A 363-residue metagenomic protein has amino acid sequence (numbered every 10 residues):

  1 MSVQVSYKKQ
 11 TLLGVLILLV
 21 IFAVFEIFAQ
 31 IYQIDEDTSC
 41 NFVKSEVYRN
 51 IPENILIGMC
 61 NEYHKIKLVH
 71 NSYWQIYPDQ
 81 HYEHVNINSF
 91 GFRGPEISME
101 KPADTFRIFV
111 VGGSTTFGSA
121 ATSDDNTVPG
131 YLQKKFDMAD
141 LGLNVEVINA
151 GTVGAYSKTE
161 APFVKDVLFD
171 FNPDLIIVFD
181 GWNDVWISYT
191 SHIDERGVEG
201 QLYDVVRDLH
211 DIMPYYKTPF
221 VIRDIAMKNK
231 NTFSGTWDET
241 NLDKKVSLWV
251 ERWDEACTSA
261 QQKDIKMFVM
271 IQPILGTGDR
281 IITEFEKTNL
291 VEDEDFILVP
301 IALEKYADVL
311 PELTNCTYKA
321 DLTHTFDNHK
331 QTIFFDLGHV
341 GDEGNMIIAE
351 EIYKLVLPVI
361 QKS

Functional and structural regions predicted by a protein language model:
S2-L19: N-terminal Sec-pathway targeting helices
T11-G14, V24, W249, V309-Y318 (+1 more regions): Histidine-centered active-site loop/cap adjacent to the catalytic His in serine esterases/O-acetyl transfer systems
F22-T38: Membrane-interface motif at the C-terminal end of an N-terminal transmembrane signal
D37-T122, N126-K135, A139-D140, H329: Membrane/wall-proximal cationic-aromatic binding patches
T105-F106, L141-V145, F171-I176, Q261-F268 (+1 more regions): Loop/turn elements at helix/coil->beta-strand transitions in domains of secreted/extracellular proteins
R107-F109, K135, N144-F171, I176-R223: Internal alpha/beta domain cores that form substrate/cofactor-binding pockets in large enzymes and binding proteins
T115-S123, N149-A150, T240-V246, F296 (+1 more regions): Second-shell loop/turn segments in exported
G181-V309, D327-Q331: Serine-dependent acyl-ester chemistry module
